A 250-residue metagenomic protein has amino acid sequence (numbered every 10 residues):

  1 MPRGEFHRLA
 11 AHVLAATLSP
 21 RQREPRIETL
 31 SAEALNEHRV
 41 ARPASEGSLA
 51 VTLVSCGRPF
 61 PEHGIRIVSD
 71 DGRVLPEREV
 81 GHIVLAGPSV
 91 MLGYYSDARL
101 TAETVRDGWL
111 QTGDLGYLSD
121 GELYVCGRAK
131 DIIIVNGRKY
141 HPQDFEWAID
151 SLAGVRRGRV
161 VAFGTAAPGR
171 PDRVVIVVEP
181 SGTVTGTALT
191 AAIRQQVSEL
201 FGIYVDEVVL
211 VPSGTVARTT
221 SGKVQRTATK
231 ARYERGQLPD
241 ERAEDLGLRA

Functional and structural regions predicted by a protein language model:
M1-G64, P76-G81, M91-L92, R106-D107: Conserved ATP-binding loop and adjacent catalytic segment of the adenylate-forming AMP-binding
R3-G4, I65, V160, D206-V208: Generic structural signal for residues in well-ordered beta-strands
R8-A11, T165-G169, L210-V216: A glycine-rich phosphate-binding loop feature that marks nucleotide/adenosyl-phosphate handling sites
R26-N36, V224-E234, D240-D245: Flexible, Lys/Arg-rich cytosolic regulatory linkers and terminal tails that connect or flank
L49, L53-R66, D70-R78, H82-P142: Conserved ATP-binding/catalytic segment of the ANL
G87, L92-G93, E103, L115-F201: AMP-binding/adenylate-forming catalytic core of the ANL superfamily
R159, E199-V224, Q237-R249: AMP-binding/adenylate-forming catalytic domain of the ANL superfamily
